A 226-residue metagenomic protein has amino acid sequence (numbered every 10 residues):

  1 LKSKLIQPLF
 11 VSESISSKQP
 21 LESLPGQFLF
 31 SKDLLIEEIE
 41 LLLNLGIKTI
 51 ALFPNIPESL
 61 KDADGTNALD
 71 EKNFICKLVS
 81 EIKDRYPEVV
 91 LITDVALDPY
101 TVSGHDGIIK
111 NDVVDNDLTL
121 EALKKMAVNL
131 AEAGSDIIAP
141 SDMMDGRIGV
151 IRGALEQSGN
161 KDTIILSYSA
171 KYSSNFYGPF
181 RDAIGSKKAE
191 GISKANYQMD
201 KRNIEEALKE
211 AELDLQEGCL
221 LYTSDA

Functional and structural regions predicted by a protein language model:
K4-P8, T49-A51, V90-I92, D136-I137 (+2 more regions): Structural preference for beta-strand elements that scaffold enzyme active sites
L9, L35, D94, L130 (+2 more regions): Conserved, mostly hydrophobic/aromatic
S12, N55-P57, A96-V102, S141-M143 (+1 more regions): Active-site beta-loop-alpha junctions enriched in small/polar residues
K18-D33, G107-E121, E190-L208: Active-site mouth loops of central-metabolism enzymes
L24-L41, G65-L78: Glycine-rich anion/phosphate-binding loops
G65-T93, I148-S169: Alpha-helix-loop-beta-strand connector modules within alpha/beta enzyme cores
Y100-S103, R147, G153-D200: Conserved anion-binding
Y222-A226: Conserved small/polar residues in nucleotide/adenosyl-binding loops
